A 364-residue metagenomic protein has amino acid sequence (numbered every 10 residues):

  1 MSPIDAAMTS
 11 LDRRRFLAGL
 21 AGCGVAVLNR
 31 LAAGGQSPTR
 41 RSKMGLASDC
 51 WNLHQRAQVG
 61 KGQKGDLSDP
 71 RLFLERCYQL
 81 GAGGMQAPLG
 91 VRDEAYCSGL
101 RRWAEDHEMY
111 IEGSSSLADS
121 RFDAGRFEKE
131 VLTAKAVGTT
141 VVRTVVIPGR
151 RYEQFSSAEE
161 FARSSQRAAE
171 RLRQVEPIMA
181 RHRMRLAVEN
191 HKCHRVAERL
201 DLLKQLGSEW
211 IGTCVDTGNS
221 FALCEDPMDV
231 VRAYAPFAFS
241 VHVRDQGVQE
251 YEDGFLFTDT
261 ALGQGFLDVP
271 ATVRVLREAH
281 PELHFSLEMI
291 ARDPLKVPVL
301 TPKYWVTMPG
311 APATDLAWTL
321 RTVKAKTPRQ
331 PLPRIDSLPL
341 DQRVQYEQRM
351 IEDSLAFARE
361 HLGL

Functional and structural regions predicted by a protein language model:
I4-V141, E170, S208, P309-L364: N-terminal pre-domain/capping segments
D49, L53-Q58, G149-Q154, V248-F255 (+3 more regions): Flexible glycine/acidic-rich beta-alpha junction loops that bind and position SAM and/or redox cofactors in anaerobic
A82, T139, A238, P281-E282: A structural motif
Q86-C97, L117-G125, Y152, N190-A197 (+3 more regions): Acidic-and-aromatic substrate-binding clefts and catalytic sites of carbohydrate-active enzymes
L117-E130, P148-S164, E252-T258, L300-P302: Surface-exposed, active-site-proximal loop segments in enzymatic domains
V137-F161, H182-C193: Active-site groove signature of glycoside hydrolases
R173-R274, E278-A279, A358: Acidic/histidine-rich catalytic cores of soluble enzymes
